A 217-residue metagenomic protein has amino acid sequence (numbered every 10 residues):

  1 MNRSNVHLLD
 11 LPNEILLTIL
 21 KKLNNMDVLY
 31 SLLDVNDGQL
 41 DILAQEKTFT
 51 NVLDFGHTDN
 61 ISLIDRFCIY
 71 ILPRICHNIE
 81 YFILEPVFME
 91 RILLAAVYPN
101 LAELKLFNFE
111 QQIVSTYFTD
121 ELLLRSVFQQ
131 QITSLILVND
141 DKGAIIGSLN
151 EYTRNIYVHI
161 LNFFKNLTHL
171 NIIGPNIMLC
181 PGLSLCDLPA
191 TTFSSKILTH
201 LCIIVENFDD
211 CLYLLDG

Functional and structural regions predicted by a protein language model:
M1-G217: Eukaryote-biased activation of long, low-complexity terminal tails and linkers
